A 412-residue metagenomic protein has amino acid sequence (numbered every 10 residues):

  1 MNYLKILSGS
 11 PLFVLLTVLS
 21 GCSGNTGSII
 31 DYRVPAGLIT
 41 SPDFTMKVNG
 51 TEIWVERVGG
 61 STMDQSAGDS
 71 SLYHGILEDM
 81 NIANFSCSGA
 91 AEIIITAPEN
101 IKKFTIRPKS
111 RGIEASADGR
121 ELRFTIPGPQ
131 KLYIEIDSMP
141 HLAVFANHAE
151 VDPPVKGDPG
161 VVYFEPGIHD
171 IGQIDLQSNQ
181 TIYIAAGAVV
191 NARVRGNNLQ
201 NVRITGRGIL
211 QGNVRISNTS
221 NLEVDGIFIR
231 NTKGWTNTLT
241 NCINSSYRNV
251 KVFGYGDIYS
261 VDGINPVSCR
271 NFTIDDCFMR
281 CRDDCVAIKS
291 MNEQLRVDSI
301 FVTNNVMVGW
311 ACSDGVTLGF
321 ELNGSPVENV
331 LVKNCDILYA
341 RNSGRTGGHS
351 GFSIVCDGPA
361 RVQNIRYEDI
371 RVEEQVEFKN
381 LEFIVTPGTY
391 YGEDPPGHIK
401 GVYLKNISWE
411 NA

Functional and structural regions predicted by a protein language model:
M1-P11: Bacterial N-terminal signal peptides that target proteins for export
V18-G21: C-terminal motif of bacterial Sec signal peptides marking the signal peptidase cleavage site
G27-K156: Beta-strand-enriched, solvent-exposed domains that form extended recognition/catalytic surfaces
F85, H148-Q180, A188: N-terminal domain-start segments of secreted/luminal proteins
R120-I126, H169-T181, V189-T205, L210-E223 (+4 more regions): Extracellular beta-strand-rich solenoid/capping regions of secreted or surface-exposed proteins that bind or remodel
T181, Q200-L210, S220-N231, I243-G256 (+6 more regions): Right-handed parallel beta-helix
L210-R215, N231-W235, D257-N265, C281-E293 (+3 more regions): Extracellular beta-strand/beta-solenoid scaffold signature
N342-A412: Extracellular beta-rich repeat passengers
